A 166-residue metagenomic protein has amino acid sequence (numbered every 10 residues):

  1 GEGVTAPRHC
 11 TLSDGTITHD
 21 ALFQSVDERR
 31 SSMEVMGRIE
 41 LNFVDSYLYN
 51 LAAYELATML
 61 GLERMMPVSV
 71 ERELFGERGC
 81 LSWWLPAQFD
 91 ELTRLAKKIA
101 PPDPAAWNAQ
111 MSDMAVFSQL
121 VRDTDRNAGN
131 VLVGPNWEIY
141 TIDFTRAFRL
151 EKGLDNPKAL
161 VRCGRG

Functional and structural regions predicted by a protein language model:
G1-G166: Phosphate/dinucleotide-binding and metal-coordinating scaffold of catalytic cores in nucleotide-dependent enzymes
